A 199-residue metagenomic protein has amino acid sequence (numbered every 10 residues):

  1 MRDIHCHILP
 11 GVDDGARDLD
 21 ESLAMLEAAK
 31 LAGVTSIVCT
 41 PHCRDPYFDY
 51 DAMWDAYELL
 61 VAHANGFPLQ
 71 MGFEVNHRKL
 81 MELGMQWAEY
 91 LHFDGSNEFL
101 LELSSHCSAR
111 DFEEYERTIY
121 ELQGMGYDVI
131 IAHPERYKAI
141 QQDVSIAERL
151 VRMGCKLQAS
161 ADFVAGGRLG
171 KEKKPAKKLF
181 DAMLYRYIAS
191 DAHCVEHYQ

Functional and structural regions predicted by a protein language model:
M1-D3, I37, E98, V129 (+2 more regions): Hydrophobic "anchor" residues on beta-strands that sit immediately upstream of conserved functional sites
M1-G66: An N-terminally biased module of ancient metal coordination in phosphate/nucleic-acid-related enzymes
H5, P41, L69, H133 (+1 more regions): Divalent metal-coordination and catalytic microenvironments
H7, C43, V75-N76, H106 (+3 more regions): Catalytic metal-binding/acid-base residues of hydrolase active sites
K30, Q123, F180-D181: Non-catalytic positions within long, well-ordered alpha-helices that form the structural scaffold/packing of enzyme
D49-L157: Extended substrate/RNA-proximal surfaces in nucleic-acid metabolism proteins
G154-G166: His/Asp/Glu-enriched short active-site or ligand-binding loop at hydrolase and phosphoryl-transfer sites
Y185-Q199: Short acidic/histidine-rich active-site segments
